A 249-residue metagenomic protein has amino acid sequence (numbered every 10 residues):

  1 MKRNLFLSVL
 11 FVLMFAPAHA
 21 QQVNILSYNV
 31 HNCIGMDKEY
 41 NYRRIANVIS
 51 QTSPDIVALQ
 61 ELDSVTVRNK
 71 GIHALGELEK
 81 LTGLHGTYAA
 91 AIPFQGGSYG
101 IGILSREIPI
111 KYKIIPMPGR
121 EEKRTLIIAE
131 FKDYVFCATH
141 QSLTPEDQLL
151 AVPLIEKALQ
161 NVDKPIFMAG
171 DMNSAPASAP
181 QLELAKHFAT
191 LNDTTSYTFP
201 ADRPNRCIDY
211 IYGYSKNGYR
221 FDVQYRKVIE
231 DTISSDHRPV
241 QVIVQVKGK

Functional and structural regions predicted by a protein language model:
K2-F6, A18-L81, P93-G97, P153 (+1 more regions): N-terminal, active-site-proximal structural segment of metallo-dependent hydrolase catalytic domains
L5-L13: Sec-dependent signal peptide hydrophobic core
Q22-I34, K113, I128-S142: Active-site-proximal beta-strand elements of phosphoester/diester hydrolases
V23-V30, I45-N69, F136-T139, L154-L182 (+3 more regions): Active-site beta-strand/loop signature of hydrolases that rely on acidic residues for catalysis
D37-I45, T87-A89, T195-A201: N-terminal post-signal-peptidase region of extra-cytosolic proteins
D37-K38, L62-Y134, Q224-D231: Structured beta-strand-rich core segments of catalytic domains in phosphoester-bond hydrolases
I114-I115, P145-L149, K157-F167, N173-K249: Metal-dependent phosphoester-hydrolase catalytic domains
